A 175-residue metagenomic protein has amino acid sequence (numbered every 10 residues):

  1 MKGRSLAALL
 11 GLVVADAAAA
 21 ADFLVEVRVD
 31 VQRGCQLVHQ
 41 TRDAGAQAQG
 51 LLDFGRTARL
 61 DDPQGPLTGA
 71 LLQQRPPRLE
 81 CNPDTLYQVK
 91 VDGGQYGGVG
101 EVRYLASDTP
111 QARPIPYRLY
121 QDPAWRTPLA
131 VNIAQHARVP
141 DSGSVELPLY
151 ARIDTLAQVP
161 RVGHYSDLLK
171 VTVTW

Functional and structural regions predicted by a protein language model:
M1-A7: Bacterial N-terminal signal peptides that target proteins for export
A7-L9, D167: Sec-dependent N-terminal signal peptides
V14-A17: N-terminal signal peptide c-region/cleavage motif recognized by signal peptidases
A19-L105, T109, A137-W175: N-terminal small/polar-rich segments of proteins
D92-G94, R118-D122: Predominantly extracellular/luminal cell-surface or secreted proteins
P114-R118, L129: Extracellular/luminal ectodomains and secreted, surface-exposed scaffolds of diverse proteins
P123-W125, W175: Solvent-exposed strand-loop boundary residues in beta-sheet-rich modules
W125-N132: Short beta-strand and strand-turn-strand segments in soluble, beta-rich domains
